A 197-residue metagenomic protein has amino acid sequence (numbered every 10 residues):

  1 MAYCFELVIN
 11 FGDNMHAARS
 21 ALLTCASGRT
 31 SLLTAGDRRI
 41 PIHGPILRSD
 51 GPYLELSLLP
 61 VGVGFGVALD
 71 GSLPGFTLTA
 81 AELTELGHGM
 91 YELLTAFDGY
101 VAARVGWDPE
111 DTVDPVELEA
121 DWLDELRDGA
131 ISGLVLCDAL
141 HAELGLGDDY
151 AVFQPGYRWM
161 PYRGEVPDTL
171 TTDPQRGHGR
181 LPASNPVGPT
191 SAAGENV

Functional and structural regions predicted by a protein language model:
M1-L32, R180-V197: Short, extreme N-terminal segment that most often corresponds to the first beta-strand
L7-F11, L47, D124, P161-R163: Short beta-strand element of the conserved SAM-dependent methyltransferase core
V8-G12, H43, S57-L59, G106: A structural detector for beta-sheet-dominated domains
M15-A18, V63-L69, T112-P115: Short, surface-exposed beta-strand/loop "edge" segments at domain boundaries and coil↔beta transitions
S27-T77: Short, intrinsically disordered low-complexity segments
F76-L93: Well-ordered, non-membrane alpha-helical segments in soluble/globular domains
Y91-V197: Acidic, proline/glycine-rich low-complexity IDRs
